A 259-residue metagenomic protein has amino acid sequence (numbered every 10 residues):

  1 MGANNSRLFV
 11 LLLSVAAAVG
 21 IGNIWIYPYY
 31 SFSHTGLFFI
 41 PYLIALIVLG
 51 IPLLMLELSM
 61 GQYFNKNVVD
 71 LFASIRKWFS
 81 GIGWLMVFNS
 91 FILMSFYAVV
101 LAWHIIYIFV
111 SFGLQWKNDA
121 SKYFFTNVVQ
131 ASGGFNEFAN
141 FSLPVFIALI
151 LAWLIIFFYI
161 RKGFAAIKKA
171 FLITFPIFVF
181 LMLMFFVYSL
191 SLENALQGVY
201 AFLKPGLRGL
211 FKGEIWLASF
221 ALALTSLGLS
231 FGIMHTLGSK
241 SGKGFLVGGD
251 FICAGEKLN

Functional and structural regions predicted by a protein language model:
M1-W25, I51-L58, Q62, K66-S74 (+4 more regions): Membrane-interface "cap" regions at the ends of multi-pass membrane proteins
G2-F9, K169-N259: Membrane-embedded translocation segments of transport machinery
R7-I26, I147-W153, T225-G232: The first (N-terminal) embedded transmembrane alpha-helix
V10-A17, Y42-I47, G83-M94, W153 (+3 more regions): Hydrophobic alpha-helical transmembrane segments of multi-pass small-molecule transporters/permeases
G22, L46-L58, Q62, V68-V69 (+2 more regions): Central hydrophobic cores of alpha-helical transmembrane segments in multi-pass inner-membrane proteins across all
Y30-S33, V68-G81, L85, V100-F164 (+1 more regions): Inter-helical loop and helix-membrane interface segments of multi-pass membrane transporters/permeases
S31-L56, I82: Extracellular loop-to-transmembrane helix junctions
A45-L49, N89-S95, L101-F112, I147-I160 (+1 more regions): Hydrophobic core segments of alpha-helical transmembrane domains in multi-pass membrane transport and ion-translocation
